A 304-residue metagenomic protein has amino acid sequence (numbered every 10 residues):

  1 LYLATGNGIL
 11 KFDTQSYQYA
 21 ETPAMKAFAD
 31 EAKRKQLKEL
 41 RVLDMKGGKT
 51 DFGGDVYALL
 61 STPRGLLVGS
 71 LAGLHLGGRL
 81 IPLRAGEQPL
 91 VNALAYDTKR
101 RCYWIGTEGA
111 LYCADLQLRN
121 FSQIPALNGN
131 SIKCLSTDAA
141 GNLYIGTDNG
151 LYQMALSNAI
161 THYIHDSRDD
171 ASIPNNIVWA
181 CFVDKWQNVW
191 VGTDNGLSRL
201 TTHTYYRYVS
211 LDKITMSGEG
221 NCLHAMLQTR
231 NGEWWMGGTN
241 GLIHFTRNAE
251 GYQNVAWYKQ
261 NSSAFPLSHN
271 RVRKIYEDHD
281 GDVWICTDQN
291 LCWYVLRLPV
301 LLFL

Functional and structural regions predicted by a protein language model:
L1-L304: Carboxylate-rich, polar loop motifs that coordinate divalent cations or form catalytic acidic clusters
